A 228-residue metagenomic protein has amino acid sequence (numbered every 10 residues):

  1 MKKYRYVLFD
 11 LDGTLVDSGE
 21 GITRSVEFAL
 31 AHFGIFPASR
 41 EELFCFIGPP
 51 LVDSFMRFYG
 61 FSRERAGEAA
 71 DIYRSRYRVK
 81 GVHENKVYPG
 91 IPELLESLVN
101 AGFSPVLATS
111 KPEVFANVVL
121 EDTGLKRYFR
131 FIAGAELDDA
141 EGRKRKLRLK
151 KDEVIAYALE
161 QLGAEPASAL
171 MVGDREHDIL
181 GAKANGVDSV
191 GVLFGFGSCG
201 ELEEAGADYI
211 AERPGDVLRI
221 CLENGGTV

Functional and structural regions predicted by a protein language model:
M1-C45, Y59: Active-site neighborhood of HAD-like aspartate-dependent phosphohydrolases
V26, L94-L120, A133-A135: Substrate-recognition element of Asp-dependent hydrolases with the DxDx(T/V) motif
A29-L30, P50-R63, V119, A158-L159: Helix-loop "lid/cap" segments that line or gate small-molecule binding pockets
M56-E96, F103: Metal-dependent phosphoesterase signature
E113-L170, E176-N185, E201-E203: Substrate-recognition "cap/lid" segment bordering the active-site pocket of phosphatases
F194-E204: Short, glycine/polar-rich helix-capping loops at beta-to-alpha or helix-loop-helix junctions that flank or form
Y209-R213: Short acidic-hydrophobic, aromatic-tinged amphipathic segments that line or gate anion-handling sites
